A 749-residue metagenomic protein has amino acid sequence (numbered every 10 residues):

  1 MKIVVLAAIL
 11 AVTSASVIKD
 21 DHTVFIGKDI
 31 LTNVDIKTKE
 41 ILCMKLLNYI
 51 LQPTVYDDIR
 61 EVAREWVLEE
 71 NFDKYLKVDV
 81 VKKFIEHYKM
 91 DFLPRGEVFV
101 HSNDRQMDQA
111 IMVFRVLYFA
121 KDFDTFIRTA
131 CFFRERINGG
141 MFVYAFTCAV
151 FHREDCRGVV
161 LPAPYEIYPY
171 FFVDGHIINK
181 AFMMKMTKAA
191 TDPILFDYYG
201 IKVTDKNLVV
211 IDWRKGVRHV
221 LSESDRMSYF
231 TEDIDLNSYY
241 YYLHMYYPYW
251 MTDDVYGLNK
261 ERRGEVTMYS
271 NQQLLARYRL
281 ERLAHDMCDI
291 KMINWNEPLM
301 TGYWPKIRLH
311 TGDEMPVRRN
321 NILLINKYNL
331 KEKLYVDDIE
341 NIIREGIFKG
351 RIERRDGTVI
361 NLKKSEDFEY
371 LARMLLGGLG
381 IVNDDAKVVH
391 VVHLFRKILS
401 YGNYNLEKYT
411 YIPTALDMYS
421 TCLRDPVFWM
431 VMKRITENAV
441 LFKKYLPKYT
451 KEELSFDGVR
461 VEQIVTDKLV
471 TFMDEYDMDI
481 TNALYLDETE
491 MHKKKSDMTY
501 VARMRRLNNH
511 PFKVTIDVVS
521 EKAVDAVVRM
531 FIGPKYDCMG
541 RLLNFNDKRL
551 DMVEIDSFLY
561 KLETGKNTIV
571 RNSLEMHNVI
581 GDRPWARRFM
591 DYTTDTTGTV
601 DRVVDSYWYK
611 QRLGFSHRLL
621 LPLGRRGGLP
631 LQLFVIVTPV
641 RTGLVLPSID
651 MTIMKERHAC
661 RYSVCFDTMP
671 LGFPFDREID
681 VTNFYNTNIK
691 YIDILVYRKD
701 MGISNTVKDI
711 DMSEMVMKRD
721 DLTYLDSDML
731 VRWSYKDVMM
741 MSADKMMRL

Functional and structural regions predicted by a protein language model:
M1-S16: Cleavable N-terminal signal peptides of Sec/SRP-targeted secreted and luminal proteins
S16-L749: Intrinsically disordered, flexible peripheral segments
